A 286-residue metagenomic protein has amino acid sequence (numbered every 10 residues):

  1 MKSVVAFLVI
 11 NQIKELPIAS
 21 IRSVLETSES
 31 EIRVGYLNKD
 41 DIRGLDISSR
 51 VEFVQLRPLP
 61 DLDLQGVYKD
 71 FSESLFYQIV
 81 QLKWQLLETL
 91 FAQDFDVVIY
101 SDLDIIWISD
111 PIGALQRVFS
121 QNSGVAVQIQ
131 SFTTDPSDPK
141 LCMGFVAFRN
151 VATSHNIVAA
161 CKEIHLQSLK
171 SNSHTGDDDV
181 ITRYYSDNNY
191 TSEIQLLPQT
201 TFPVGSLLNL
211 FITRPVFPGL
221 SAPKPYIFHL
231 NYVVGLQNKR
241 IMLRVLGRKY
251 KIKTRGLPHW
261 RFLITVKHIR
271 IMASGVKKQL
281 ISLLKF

Functional and structural regions predicted by a protein language model:
M1-I18: N-proximal low-complexity "stem/linker" segments adjacent to membrane-targeting elements
S23-S30: Short, acidic, metal-binding catalytic loop of nucleotide-sugar glycosyltransferases
Y36-R43, P58, P111, F132: Short, polar loop motifs at secondary-structure junctions
I42-S49, R117-V118, S137: Short loop/helix-cap segments at secondary-structure boundaries that form the rim of catalytic
R43-Q93: Active-site-proximal specificity loops/subdomain of glycosyltransferases
I79-L141, F145-V151: GT-A fold catalytic core of metal-dependent nucleotide-sugar glycosyltransferases, centered on the diacidic
R149-R255, H259: Catalytic core and acceptor-binding pocket of nucleotide-sugar-dependent glycosyltransferases
R244-F286: Membrane-proximal basic amphipathic "stem/tether" segments
